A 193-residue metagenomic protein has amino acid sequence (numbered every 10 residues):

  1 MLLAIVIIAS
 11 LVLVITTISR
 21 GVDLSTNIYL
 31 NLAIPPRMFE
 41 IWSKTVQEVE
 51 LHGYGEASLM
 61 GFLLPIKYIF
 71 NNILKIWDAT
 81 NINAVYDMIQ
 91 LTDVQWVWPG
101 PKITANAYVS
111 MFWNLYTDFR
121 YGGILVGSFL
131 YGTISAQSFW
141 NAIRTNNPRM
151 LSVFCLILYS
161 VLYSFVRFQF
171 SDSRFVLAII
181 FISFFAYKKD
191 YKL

Functional and structural regions predicted by a protein language model:
M1-V14: Hydrophobic alpha-helical membrane-interfacial segments at the cytosolic entry of transmembrane helices
L2-A4, T104-L193: Hydrophobic alpha-helical segments
I5-I8, L51-L63, A178-F184: Juxtamembrane/interfacial segments around transmembrane helices
L13-Y131: Small-residue-enriched transmembrane helix-hairpin modules in multi-pass membrane proteins
